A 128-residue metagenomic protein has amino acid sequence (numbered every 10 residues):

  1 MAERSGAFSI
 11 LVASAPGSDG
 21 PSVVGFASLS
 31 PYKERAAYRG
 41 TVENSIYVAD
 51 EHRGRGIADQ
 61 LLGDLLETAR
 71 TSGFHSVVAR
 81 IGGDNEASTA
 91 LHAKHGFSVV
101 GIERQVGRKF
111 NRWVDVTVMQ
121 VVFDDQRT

Functional and structural regions predicted by a protein language model:
M1, S88, N111-R112, Q126: Short Asp/Glu-rich motifs
M1-E51, L62-G63, T68, V122-Q126: Acetyl-CoA-dependent GNAT
G6, R53, D59, R112-V121: Accessory recognition modules or surfaces
G6, S22, S72, S98 (+1 more regions): Structured loop/turn residues at beta-strand edges in well-structured enzyme cores
S28-P31, V78-I81, A93, S98-D115 (+1 more regions): Conserved catalytic-core motifs of GNAT/GCN5-like acyltransferases
Y38-R39, R55-G56, T71, F97 (+1 more regions): Non-catalytic, surface-exposed connector residues within folded enzymatic/regulatory domains
N44, V77-A79, M119: A structural signal for short, well-ordered beta-strand segments
V48, G54-T71, S76, E86-K94: Conserved acetyl-CoA-binding loop-helix of GNAT-fold acetyltransferases
